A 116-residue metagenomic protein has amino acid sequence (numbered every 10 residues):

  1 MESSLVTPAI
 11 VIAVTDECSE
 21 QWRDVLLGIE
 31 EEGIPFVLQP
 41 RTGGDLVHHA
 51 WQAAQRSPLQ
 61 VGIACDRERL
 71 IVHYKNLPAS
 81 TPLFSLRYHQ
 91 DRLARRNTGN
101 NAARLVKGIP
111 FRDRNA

Functional and structural regions predicted by a protein language model:
M1-I71, L77, Y88, R96: Metallocofactor- and cofactor-centric catalytic cores in central/energy metabolism, strongly enriched
L77-A116: Ser/Thr/Gly-rich flexible loops in soluble cytosolic domains mediating phosphotransfer, phosphorylation
